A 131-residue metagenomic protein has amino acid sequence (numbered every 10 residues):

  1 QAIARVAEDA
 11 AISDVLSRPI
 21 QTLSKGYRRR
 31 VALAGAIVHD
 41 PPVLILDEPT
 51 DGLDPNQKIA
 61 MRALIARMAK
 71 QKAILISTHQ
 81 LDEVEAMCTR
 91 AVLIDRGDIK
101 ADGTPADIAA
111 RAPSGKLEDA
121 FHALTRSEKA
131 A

Functional and structural regions predicted by a protein language model:
Q1-D95, K100-A101: ABC transporter nucleotide-binding domains
V6-D9, R111, L124: Short acidic/histidine-centered micro-motifs embedded in hydrophobic/aromatic stretches that mark compact functional
D98-A120: Conserved beta-strand-loop-alpha-helix hinge in the C-terminal portion of ABC ATPase nucleotide-binding domains
D119-S127: N-terminal low-complexity Pro/Gly-rich stretches
K129-A131: ABC-family P-loop ATPase nucleotide-binding domain
